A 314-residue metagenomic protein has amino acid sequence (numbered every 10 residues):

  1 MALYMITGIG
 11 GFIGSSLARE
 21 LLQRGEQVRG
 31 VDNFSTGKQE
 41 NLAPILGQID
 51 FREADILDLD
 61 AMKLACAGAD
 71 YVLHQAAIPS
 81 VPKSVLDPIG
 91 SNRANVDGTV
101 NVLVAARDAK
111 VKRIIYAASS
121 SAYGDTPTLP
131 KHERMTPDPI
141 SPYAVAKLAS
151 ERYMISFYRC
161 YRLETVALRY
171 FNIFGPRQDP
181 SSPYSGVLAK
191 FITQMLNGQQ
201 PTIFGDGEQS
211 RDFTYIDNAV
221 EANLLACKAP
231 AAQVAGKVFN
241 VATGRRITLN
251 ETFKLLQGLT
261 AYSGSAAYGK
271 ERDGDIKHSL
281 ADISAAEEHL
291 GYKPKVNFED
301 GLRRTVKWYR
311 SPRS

Functional and structural regions predicted by a protein language model:
M1-I173, P312: N-terminal Rossmann-like NAD(P)+-binding domain of SDR-like oxidoreductases, especially those catalyzing
G10-I13, Q39, V100, T126 (+6 more regions): Gly/Ser/Thr-rich beta-alpha loop segments that engage phosphate groups in nucleotides
H74-Q75, Q178, Q194, Q209: Glutamine-centric residue-chemistry signal
A149, Y153, F157, V187 (+2 more regions): Hydrophobic alpha-helix immediately C-terminal to the catalytic Tyr-X-X-X-Lys motif of short-chain
P180, Y184-V187: Conserved catalytic loops of nucleotide-sugar-dependent glycosyltransferases that act on lipid-linked
M195-S314: C-terminal substrate-binding subdomain of Rossmann-fold SDR/epimerase-dehydratase oxidoreductases
